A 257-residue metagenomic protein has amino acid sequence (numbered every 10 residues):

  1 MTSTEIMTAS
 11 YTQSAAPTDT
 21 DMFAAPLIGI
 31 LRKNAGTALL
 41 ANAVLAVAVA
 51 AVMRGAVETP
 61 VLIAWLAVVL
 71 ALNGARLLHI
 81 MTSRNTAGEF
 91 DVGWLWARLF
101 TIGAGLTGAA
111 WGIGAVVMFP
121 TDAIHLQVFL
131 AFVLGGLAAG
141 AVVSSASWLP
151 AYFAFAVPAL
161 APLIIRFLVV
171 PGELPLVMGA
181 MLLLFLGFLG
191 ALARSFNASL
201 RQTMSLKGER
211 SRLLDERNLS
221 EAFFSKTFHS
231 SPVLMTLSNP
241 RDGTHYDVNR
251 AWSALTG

Functional and structural regions predicted by a protein language model:
M1-D19: Short, charged cytosolic
T20-L31: Cytosolic juxtamembrane amphipathic/interface segments immediately preceding and feeding into a transmembrane helix
L31-T86, I164, L183, F188: Hydrophobic alpha-helical transmembrane segments of multi-pass membrane proteins
G88-A104: Juxtamembrane helix-capping/reentrant segments at transmembrane boundaries
T101-A191: Hydrophobic transmembrane alpha-helices
Q202-F224: Short, charged amphipathic alpha-helical "coupling" segments at sensory-output junctions in signaling proteins
N218-G243, A254: PAS/LOV and related PAS-like sensory modules
V248-W252: N-terminal capping loop/helix in small sensory signaling domains highlighted by a polar->aromatic N-x2-3-F motif
